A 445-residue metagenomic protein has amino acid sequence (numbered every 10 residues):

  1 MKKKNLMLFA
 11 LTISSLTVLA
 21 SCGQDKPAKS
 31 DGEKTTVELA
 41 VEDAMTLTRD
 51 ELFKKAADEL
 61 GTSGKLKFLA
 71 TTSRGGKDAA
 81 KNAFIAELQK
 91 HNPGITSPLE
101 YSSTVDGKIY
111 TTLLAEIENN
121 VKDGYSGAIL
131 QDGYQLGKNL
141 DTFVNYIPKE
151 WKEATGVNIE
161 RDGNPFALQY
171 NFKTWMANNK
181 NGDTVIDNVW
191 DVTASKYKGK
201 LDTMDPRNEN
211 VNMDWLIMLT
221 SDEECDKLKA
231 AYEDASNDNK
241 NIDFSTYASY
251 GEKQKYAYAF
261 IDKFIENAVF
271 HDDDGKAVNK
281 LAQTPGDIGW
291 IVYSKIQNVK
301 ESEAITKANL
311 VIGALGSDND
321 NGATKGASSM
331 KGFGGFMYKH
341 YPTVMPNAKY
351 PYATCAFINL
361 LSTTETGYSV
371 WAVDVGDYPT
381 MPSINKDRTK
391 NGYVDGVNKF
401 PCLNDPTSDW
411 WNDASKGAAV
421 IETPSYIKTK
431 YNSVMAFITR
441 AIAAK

Functional and structural regions predicted by a protein language model:
M1-F9: Bacterial N-terminal signal peptides that target proteins for export
T17-S21: C-terminal motif of bacterial Sec signal peptides marking the signal peptidase cleavage site
G23-D25: Bacterial signal peptide processing site
T46-G61, K67-T96, V299: Short, polar/charged alpha-helical segment
L66-I85, E100-T112, K122-N279: Extracytoplasmic ligand-binding site segments that recognize negatively charged/polar headgroups
F84, E266-N347, V394, N398: Extracytoplasmic/periplasmic substrate-binding proteins
F336, H340-G417: Mature extracytoplasmic/periplasmic domains
P406-K445: Conserved C-terminal helix/tail region of periplasmic/extracytoplasmic solute-binding proteins
